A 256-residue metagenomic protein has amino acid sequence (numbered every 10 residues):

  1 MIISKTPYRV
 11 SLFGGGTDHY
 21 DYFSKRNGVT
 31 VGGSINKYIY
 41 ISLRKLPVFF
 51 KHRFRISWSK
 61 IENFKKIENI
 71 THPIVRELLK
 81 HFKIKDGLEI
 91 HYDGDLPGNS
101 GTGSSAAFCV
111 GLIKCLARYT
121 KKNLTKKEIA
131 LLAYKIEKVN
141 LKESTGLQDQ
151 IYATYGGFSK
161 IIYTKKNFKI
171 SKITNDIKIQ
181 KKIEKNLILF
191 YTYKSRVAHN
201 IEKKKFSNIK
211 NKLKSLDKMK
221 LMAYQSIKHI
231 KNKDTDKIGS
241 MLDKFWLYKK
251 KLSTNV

Functional and structural regions predicted by a protein language model:
M1-F13, T17-S24, T30-I84, D93 (+4 more regions): C-terminal nucleotide
G87-E89: Residues at or immediately flanking beta-strands
H91-Y92, S105: Helix-to-disorder regulatory junctions
G94-S100: Short pre-catalytic strand/loop immediately N-terminal to key active-site residues, enriched for Gly-Thr
T102-K126: DPxDG-like acidic metal-binding loop motif
